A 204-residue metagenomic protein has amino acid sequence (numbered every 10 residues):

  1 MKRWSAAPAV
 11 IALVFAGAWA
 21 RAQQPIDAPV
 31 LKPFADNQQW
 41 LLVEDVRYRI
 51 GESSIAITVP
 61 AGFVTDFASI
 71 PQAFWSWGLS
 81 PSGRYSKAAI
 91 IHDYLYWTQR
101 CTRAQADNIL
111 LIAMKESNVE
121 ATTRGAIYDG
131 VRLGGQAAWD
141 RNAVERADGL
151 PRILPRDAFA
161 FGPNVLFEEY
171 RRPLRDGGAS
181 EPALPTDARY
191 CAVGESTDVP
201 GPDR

Functional and structural regions predicted by a protein language model:
M1-P8: Bacterial N-terminal signal peptides that target proteins for export
P8-A16: Bacterial N-terminal signal peptides
A22-R204: Extended terminal accessory/targeting regions
